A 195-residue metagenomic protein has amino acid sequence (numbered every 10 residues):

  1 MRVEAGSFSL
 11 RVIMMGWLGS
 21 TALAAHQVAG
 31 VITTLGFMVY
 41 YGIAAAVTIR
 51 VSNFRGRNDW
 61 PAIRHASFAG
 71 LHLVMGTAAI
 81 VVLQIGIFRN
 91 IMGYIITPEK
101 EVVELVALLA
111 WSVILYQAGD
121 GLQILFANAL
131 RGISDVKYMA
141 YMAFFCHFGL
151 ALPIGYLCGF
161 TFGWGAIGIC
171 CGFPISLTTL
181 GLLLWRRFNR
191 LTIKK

Functional and structural regions predicted by a protein language model:
M1-L10, M14, L35-V39, I43 (+3 more regions): Hydrophobic faces of transmembrane alpha-helices in multi-pass small-molecule transporters and flippases across diverse
R2-L35, N53-F54, I91-K100, T161: Helix-terminus/linker motif at the lipid-water interface of multi-pass membrane proteins
A5, G86-I87, I95, A118 (+2 more regions): Conserved catalytic core of Hanks-type protein kinase domains
S9, I13, I49, N90 (+3 more regions): Transmembrane alpha-helix boundary and packing residues in multipass membrane permease domains and related
A25-R89, D120-M142: Small-residue-rich hydrophobic transmembrane alpha-helices
Y41-A44, V113-G132, Y138-L150, I154 (+2 more regions): Short runs within selected transmembrane alpha-helices of multi-pass transporters and secretion channels
V51-Y116, C158-K195: Short alpha-helical transmembrane segments in multi-pass integral membrane proteins
